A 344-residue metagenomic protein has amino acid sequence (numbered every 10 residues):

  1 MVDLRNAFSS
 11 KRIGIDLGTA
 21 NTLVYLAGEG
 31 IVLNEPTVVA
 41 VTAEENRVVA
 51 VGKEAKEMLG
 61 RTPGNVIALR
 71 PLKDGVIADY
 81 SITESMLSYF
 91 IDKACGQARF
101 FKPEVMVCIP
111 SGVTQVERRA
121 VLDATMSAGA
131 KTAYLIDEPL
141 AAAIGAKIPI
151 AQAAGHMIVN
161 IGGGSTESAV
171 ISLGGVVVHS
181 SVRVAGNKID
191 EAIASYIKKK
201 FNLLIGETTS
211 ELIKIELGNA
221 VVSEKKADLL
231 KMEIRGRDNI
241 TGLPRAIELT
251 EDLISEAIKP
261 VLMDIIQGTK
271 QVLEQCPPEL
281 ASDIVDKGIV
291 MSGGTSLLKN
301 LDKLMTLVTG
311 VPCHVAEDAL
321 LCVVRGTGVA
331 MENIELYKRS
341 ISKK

Functional and structural regions predicted by a protein language model:
M1-I161, A169-V290, S296-K344: Nucleotide/phosphate-binding catalytic cleft detector across ATP-hydrolyzing and phosphate-transferring enzymes
